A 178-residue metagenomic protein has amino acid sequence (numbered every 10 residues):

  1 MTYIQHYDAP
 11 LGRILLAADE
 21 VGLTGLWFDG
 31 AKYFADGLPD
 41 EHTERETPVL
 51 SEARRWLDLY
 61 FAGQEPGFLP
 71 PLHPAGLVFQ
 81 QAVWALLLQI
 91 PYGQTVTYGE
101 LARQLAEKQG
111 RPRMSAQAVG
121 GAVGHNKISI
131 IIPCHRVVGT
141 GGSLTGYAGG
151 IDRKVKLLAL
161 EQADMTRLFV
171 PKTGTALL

Functional and structural regions predicted by a protein language model:
M1-T24: DNA-contacting interfaces and partner/effector-binding or oligomerization modules in DNA-centric proteins
Q5-P10, Q64-L178: Nucleic acid-binding interface residues in structured DNA/RNA-binding domains, emphasizing the DNA-engaging scaffolds
L15-L16, G25, T97, G146: A sequence-level detector of short linear motifs
A18-L69: Compact structured core domains
